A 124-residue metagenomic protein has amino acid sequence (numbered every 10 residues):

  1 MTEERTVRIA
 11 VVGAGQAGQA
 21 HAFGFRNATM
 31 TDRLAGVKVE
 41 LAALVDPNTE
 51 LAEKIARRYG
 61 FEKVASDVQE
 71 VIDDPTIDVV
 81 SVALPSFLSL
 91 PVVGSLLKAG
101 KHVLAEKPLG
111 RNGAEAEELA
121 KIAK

Functional and structural regions predicted by a protein language model:
M1, A28-T29, K101, K121-K124: Short intrinsically disordered, low-complexity coil segments enriched in acidic
M1-Y59: N-terminal Rossmann-like dinucleotide-binding module
N48, Y59-I122: Beta-loop-alpha module in the N-terminal Rossmann-like domain of NAD(P)-dependent dehydrogenases, especially those
